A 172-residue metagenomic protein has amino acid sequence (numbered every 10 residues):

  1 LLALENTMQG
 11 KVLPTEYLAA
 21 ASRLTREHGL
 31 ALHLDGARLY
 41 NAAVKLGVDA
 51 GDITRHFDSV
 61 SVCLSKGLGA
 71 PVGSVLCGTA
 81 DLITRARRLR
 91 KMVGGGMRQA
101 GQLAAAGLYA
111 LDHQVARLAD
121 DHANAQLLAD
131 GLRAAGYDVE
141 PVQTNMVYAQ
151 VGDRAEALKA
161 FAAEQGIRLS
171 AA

Functional and structural regions predicted by a protein language model:
L1-Q165, L169-A171: Conserved PLP-enzyme active-site core in the AAT-like
